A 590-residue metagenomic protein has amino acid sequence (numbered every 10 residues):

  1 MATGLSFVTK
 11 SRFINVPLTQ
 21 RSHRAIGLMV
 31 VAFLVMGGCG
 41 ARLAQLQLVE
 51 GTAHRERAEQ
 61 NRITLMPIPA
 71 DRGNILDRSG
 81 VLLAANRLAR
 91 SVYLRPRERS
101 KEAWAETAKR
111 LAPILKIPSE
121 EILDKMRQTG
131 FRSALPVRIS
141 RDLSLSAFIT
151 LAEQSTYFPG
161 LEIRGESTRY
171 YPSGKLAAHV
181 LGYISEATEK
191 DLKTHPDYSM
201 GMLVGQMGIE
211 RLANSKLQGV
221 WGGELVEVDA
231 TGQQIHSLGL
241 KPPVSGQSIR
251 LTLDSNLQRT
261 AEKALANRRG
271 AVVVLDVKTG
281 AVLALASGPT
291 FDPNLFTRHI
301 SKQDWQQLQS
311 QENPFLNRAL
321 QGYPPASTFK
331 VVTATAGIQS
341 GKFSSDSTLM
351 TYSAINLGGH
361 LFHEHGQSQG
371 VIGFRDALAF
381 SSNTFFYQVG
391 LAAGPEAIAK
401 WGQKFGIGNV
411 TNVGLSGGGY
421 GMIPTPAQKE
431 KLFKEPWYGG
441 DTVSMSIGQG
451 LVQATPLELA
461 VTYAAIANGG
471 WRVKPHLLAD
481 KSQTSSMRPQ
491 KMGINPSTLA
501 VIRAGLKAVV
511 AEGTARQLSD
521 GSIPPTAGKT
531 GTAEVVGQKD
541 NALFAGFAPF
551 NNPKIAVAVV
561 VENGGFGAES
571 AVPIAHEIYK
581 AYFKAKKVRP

Functional and structural regions predicted by a protein language model:
M1-K302, G322, E396-G406, G521-S522 (+2 more regions): Periplasmic/cell-envelope proteins involved in peptidoglycan metabolism and beta-lactam response
A2-F13, A84, V228-L238, K278-S327 (+3 more regions): Beta-lactam-recognizing serine transpeptidase/beta-lactamase-like catalytic domain environment
